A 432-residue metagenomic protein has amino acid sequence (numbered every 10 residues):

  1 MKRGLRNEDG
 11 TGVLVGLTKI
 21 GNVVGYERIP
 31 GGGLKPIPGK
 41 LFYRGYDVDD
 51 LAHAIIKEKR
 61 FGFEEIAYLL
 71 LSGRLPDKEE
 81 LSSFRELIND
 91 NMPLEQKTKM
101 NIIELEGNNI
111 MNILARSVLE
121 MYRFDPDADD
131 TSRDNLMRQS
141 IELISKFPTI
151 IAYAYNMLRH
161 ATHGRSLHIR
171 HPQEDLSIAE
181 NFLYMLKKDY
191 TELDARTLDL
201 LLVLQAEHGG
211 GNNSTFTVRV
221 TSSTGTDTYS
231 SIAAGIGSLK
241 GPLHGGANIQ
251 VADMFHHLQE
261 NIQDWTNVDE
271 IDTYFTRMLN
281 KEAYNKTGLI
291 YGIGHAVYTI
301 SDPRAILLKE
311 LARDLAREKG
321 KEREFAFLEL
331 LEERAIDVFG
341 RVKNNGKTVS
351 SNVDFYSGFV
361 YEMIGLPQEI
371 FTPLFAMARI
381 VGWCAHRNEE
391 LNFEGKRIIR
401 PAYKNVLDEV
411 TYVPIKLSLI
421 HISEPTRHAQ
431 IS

Functional and structural regions predicted by a protein language model:
M1-L419, S423: Non-transmembrane, aqueous-exposed alpha-helical and coiled segments at domain scale
I420-S432: Single conserved hydrophobic/aromatic residue that forms the stacking wall/gate of nucleotide- or nucleobase-binding
